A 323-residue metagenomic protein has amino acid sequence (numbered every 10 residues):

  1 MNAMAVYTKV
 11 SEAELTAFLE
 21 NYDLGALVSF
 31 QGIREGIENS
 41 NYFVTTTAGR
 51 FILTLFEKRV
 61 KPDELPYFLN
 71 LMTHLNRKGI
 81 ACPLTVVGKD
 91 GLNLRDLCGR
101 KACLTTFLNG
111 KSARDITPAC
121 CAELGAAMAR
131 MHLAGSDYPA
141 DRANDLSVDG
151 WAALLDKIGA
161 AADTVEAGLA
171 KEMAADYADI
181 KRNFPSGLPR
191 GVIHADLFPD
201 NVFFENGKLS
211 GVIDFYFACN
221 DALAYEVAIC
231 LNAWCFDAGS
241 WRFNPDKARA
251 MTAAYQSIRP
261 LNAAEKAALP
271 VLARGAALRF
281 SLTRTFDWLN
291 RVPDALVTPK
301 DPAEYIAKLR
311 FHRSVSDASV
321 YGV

Functional and structural regions predicted by a protein language model:
M1-K89, K208, Y321-V323: Conserved NTP-binding catalytic cores of kinases and kinase-like/nucleotidyltransferase enzymes across multiple kinase
A3, D145, K157, F280-V323: ATP/Mg2+ or Mg2+-diphosphate-binding catalytic cores that bind nucleotide phosphates or diphosphates via glycine-rich
T8-N21, P139-A140, A152-A195, E205 (+1 more regions): An alpha-helical support segment within catalytic cores of ATP-dependent transferases
R34-T47, I52-L53, T85, A178-Y225: Active-site acidic catalytic loop and adjacent metal/ATP-binding pocket of ATP-dependent phosphoryl transfer enzymes
T46-A140: ATP-binding pocket architecture of kinase catalytic cores
R114-G168, L188-R190, L296-P299: A cross-family kinase active-site recognition segment
A224-P260, R274-R291: Active-site activation/catalytic loop segments of kinase-like enzymes and analogous catalytic loops in related
A263-A273: All-alpha amphipathic helical-bundle segments outside canonical DNA-binding/catalytic cores that form hydrophobic
